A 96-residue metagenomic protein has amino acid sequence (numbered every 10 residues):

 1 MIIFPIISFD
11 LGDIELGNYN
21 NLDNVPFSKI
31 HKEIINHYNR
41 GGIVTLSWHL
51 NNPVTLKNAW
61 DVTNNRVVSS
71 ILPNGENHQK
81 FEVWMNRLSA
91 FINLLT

Functional and structural regions predicted by a protein language model:
M1-D13: Boundary/entry segment of secreted carbohydrate-active catalytic domains
G12-T96: Substrate-binding cleft of extracellular glycoside hydrolase catalytic domains
